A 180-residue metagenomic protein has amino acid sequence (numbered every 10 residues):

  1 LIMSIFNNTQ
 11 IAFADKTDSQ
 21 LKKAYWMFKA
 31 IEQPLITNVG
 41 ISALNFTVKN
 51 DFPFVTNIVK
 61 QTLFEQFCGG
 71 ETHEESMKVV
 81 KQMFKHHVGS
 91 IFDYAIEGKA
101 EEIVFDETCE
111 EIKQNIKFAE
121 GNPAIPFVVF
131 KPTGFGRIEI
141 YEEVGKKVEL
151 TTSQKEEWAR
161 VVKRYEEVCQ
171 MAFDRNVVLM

Functional and structural regions predicted by a protein language model:
I2-V177: Alpha/beta catalytic barrel-like cores
M180: Conserved catalytic palm subdomain of right-hand nucleotidyl-transferase polymerases, strongest for RNA-directed enzymes
